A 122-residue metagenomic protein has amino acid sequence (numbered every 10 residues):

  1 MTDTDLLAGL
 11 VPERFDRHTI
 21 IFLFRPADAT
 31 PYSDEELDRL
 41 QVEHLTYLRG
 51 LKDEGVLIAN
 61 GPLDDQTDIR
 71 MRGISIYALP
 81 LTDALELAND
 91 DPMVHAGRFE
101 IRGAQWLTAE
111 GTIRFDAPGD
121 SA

Functional and structural regions predicted by a protein language model:
M1-A122: Conserved, structured core segments of small domains
